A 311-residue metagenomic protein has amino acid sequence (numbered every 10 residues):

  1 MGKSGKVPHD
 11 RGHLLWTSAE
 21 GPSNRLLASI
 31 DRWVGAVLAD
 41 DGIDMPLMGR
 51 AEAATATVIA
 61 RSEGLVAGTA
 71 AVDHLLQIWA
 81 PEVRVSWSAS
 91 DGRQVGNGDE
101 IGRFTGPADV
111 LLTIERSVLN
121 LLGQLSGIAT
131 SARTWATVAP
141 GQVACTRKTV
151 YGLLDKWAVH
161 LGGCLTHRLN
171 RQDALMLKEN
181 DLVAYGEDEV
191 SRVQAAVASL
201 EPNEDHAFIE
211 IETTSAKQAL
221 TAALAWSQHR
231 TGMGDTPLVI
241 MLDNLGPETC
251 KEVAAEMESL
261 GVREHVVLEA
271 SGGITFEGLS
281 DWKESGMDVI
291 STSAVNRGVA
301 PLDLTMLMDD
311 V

Functional and structural regions predicted by a protein language model:
G2-K217, T221-V239, E248-E252, E256 (+4 more regions): Acidic/glycine-rich phosphate/pyrophosphate-binding loops and surrounding catalytic core that coordinate Mg2+
N244, G272, A294: Short secondary-structure boundary segments
F276: Short glycine/proline-centered loop/turn elements that form peptide/ligand docking sites
